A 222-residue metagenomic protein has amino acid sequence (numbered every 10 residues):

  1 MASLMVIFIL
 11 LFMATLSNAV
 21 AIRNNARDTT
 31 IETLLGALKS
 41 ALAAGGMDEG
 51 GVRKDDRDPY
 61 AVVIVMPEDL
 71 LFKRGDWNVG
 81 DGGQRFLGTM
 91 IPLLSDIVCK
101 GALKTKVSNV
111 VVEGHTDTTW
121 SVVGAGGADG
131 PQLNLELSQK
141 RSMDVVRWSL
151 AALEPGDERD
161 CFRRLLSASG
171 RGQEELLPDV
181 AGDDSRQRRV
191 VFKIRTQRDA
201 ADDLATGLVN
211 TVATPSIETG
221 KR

Functional and structural regions predicted by a protein language model:
M1-G36: Short terminal targeting/anchoring segments
V20, N24, R57-M90, T119-N134: Short, solvent-exposed beta-strand/turn patches at coil↔beta or beta↔helix junctions that act as interaction loops
R27-G51: Short extracytoplasmic/periplasmic juxtamembrane "stem" segments immediately C-terminal to an N-terminal membrane anchor
L42, I64, F72, D76-V111 (+3 more regions): Periplasmic peptidoglycan-binding/anchoring modules of Gram-negative envelope and division proteins
L42-E49, A102-K104, E158-R159: Short secondary-structure junctions
E49-V65, S108-N109: Short edge beta-strands and adjacent turn/loop segments
H115-A213: Periplasmic OmpA-like peptidoglycan-binding domain that tethers envelope proteins to the cell wall
G220-R222: Short, solvent-exposed mixed-charge patches
